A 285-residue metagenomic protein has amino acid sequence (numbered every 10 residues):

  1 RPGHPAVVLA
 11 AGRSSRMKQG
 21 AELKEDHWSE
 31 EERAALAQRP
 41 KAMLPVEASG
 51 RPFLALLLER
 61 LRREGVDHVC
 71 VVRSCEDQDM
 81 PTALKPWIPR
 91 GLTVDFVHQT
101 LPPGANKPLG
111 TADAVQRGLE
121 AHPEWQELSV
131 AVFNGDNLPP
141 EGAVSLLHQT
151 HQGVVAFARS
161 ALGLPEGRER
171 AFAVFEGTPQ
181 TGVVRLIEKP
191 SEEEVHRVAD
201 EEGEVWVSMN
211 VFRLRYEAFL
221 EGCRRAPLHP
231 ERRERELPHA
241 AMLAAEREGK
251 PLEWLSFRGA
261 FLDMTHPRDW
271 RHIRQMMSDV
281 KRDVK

Functional and structural regions predicted by a protein language model:
R1-V8, S14-Q38, P45-S129: Conserved N-terminal catalytic core of the sugar/cofactor nucleotidyltransferase
G12, D67, C75, D136 (+2 more regions): Residue-level signal for short, function-critical loop segments
M43, A173-G177, W254: A structural signal for short hydrophobic beta-strand segments in well-ordered beta-sheet cores
D79-A83, G142, A240, H272: Phosphate- and divalent-cation-binding pockets in alpha/beta enzyme and binding domains that engage nucleotide-derived
G91-T178: Conserved beta-loop-beta/alpha segment of the NTase-like Rossmann-fold superfamily that binds/positions NTPs
V130, V154, V211-F212, L262: A residue-level structural signature of the nucleotidyltransferase/glycosyltransferase Rossmann-like core
H148, T178-F261, D269-R271, Q275-K285: Catalytic-core segments of class I nucleotidyltransferases/pyrophosphorylases that form NMP-activated intermediates
